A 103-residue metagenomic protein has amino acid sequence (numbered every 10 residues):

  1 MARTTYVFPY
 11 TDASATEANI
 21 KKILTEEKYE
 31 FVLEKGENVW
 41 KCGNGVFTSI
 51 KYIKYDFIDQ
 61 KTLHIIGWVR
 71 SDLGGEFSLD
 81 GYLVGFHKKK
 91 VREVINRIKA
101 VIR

Functional and structural regions predicted by a protein language model:
M1-R103: Ser/Thr-rich, low-complexity intrinsically disordered terminal regions
